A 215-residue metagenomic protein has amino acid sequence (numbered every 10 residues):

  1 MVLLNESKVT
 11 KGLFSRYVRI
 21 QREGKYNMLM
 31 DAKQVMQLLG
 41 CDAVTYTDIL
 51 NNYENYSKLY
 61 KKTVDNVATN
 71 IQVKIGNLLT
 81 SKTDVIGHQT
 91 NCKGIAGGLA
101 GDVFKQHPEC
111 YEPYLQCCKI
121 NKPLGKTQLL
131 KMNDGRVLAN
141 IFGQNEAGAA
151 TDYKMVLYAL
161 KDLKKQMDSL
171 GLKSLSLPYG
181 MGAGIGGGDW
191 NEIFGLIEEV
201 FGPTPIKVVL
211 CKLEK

Functional and structural regions predicted by a protein language model:
M1-V67: An anion-engaging/catalytic patch
V64-K215: Macrodomain-like recognition of ADP-ribose-binding/processing modules
